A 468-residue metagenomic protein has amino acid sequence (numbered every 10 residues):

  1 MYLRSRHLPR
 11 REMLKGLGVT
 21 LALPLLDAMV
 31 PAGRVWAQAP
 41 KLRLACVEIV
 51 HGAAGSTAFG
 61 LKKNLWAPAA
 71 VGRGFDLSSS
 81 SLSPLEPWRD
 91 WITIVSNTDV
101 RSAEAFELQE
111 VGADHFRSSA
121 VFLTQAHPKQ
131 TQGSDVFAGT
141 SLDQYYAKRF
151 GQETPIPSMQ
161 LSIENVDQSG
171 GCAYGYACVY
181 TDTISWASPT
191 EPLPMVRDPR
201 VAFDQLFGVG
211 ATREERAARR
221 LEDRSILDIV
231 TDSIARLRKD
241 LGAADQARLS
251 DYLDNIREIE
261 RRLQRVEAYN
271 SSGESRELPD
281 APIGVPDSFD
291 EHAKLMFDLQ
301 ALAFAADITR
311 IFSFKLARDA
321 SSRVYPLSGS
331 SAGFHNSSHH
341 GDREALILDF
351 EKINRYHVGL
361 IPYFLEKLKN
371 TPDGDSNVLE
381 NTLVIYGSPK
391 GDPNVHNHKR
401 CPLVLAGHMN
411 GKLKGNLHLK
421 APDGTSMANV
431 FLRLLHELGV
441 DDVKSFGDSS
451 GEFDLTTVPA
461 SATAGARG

Functional and structural regions predicted by a protein language model:
M1-G468: Ligand-binding pockets and gating/stacking loops
